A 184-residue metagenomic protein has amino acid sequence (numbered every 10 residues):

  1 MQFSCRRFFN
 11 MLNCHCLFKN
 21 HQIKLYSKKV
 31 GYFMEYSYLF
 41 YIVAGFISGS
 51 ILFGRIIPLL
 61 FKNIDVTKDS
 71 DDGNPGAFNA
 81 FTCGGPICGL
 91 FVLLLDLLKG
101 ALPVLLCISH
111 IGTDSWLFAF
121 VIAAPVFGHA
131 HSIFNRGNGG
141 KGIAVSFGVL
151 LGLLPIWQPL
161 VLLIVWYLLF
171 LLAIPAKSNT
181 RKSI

Functional and structural regions predicted by a protein language model:
C5, C14-C16: Cysteine-centered motifs
G31-Y41, L102-F120, L151-P159: Helix-coil boundary and interhelical linker segments in multi-pass alpha-helical membrane proteins
Y41, G45-F46, S50, G54 (+9 more regions): Alpha-helical transmembrane segments in multi-pass membrane proteins
G54-L59, V126-G137, L168-S178: C-terminal ends of transmembrane helices
I56-I87, G139: Cytosolic, membrane-interface loops and tails of multi-pass inner-membrane proteins
V66-N74, I133-V145, A176-I184: Short, non-helical or kinked segments that cap or interrupt transmembrane helices
G76, T82-I108: Multi-pass membrane catalytic core of lipid/isoprenoid biosynthesis enzymes
F81-G84, C107-H110, G128, I143-P175: Interfacial segments of multi-pass membrane proteins
